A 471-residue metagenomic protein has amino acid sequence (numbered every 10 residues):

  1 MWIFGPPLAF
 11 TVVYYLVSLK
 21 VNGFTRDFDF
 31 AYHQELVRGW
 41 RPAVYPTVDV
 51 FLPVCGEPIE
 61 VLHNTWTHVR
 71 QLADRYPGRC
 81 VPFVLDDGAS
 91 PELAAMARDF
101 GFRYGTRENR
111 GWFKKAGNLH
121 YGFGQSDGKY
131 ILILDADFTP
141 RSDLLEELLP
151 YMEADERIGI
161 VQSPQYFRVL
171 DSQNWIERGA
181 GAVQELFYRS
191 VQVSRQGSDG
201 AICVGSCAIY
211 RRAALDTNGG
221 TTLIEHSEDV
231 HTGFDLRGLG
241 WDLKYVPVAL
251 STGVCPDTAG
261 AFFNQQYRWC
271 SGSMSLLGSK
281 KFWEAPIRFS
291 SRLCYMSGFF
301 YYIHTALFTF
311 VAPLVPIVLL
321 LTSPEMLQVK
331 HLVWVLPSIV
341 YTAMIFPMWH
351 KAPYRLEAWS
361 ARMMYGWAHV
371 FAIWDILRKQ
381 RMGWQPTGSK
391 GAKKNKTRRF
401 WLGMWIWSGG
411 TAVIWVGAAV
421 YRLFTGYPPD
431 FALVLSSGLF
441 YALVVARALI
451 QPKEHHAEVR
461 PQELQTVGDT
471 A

Functional and structural regions predicted by a protein language model:
M1-P42, A97-D99, H304-T305, F424-T466 (+1 more regions): N-terminal membrane-anchoring/stem segments of glycan-assembly enzymes
K20-G39, S198, A259, W269-F431: Basic/Trp-rich segment in TM-proximal cytosolic loops or flexible interdomain/linker regions
V21, T25, T106-Y130, S142-H226 (+3 more regions): Long helical/loop segments within the catalytic core of UDP-sugar-dependent glycosyltransferases, especially the large
P46-F51, V81, H231: Cell-envelope/extracellular polymer assembly enzymes that use nucleotide-activated donors
T65-R79: Short, acidic, metal-binding catalytic loop of nucleotide-sugar glycosyltransferases
L85-L93, N109: A conserved acidic beta->alpha catalytic loop
D135-T139, L236: The conserved acidic donor/metal-binding loop of glycosyltransferases
I224, G233-S251: Catalytic donor-sugar/metal-binding loop of nucleotide-sugar-dependent glycosyltransferases
